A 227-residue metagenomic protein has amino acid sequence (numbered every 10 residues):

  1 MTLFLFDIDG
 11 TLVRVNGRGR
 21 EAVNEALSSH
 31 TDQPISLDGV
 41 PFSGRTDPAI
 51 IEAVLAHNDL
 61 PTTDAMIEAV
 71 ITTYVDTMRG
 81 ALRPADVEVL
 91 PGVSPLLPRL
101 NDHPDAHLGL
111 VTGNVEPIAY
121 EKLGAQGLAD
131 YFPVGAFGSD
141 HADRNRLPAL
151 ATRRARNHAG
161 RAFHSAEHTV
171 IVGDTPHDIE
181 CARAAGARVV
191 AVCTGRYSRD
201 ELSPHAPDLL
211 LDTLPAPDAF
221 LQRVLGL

Functional and structural regions predicted by a protein language model:
M1-S43, A49, L55-H57: Active-site neighborhood of HAD-like aspartate-dependent phosphohydrolases
T2, T63-A65, S94, P98 (+1 more regions): Asp-based, Mg2+/Mn2+-dependent phosphohydrolase catalytic module
L5, R79-L110: Short, acidic loop-to-helix structural element flanking the phosphoryl-transfer center in phosphate-processing enzymes
V15, G19, V89, H141-L147: Phosphate/oxyanion-binding active-site loops and adjacent basic polyanion-contact surfaces
A49-T62, A151-A155: Helix-loop "lid/cap" segments that line or gate small-molecule binding pockets
Y74-V75: Membrane-embedded alpha-helical bundles of multi-pass transporters/translocases, especially carrier/permease families
L100-A129: Hydrophobic, well-structured mid-protein blocks that either form specific transmembrane helices
